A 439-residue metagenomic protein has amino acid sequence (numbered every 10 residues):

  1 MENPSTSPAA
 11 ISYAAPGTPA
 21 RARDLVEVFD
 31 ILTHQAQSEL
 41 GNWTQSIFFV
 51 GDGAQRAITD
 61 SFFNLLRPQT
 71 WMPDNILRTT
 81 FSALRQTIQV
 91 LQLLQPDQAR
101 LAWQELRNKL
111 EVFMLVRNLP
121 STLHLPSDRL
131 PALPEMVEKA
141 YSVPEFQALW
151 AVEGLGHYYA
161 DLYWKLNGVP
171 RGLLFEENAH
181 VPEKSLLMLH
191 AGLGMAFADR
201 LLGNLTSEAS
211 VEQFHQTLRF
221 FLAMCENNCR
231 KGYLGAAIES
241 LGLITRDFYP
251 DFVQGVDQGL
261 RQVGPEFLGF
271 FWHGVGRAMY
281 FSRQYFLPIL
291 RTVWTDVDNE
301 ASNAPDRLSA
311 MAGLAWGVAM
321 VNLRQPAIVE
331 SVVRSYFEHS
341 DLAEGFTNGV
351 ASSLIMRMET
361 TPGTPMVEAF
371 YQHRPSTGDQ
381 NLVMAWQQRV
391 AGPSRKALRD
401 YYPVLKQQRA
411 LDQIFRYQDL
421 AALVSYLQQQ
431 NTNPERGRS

Functional and structural regions predicted by a protein language model:
M1-I11, R438-S439: Non-Sec secretion/translocation targeting segments of pathogen effectors
P8-P19, R23: N-terminal intrinsically disordered, low-complexity tails
R21-S439: Mature, well-folded catalytic/scaffold domains that follow N-terminal targeting or propeptide regions
